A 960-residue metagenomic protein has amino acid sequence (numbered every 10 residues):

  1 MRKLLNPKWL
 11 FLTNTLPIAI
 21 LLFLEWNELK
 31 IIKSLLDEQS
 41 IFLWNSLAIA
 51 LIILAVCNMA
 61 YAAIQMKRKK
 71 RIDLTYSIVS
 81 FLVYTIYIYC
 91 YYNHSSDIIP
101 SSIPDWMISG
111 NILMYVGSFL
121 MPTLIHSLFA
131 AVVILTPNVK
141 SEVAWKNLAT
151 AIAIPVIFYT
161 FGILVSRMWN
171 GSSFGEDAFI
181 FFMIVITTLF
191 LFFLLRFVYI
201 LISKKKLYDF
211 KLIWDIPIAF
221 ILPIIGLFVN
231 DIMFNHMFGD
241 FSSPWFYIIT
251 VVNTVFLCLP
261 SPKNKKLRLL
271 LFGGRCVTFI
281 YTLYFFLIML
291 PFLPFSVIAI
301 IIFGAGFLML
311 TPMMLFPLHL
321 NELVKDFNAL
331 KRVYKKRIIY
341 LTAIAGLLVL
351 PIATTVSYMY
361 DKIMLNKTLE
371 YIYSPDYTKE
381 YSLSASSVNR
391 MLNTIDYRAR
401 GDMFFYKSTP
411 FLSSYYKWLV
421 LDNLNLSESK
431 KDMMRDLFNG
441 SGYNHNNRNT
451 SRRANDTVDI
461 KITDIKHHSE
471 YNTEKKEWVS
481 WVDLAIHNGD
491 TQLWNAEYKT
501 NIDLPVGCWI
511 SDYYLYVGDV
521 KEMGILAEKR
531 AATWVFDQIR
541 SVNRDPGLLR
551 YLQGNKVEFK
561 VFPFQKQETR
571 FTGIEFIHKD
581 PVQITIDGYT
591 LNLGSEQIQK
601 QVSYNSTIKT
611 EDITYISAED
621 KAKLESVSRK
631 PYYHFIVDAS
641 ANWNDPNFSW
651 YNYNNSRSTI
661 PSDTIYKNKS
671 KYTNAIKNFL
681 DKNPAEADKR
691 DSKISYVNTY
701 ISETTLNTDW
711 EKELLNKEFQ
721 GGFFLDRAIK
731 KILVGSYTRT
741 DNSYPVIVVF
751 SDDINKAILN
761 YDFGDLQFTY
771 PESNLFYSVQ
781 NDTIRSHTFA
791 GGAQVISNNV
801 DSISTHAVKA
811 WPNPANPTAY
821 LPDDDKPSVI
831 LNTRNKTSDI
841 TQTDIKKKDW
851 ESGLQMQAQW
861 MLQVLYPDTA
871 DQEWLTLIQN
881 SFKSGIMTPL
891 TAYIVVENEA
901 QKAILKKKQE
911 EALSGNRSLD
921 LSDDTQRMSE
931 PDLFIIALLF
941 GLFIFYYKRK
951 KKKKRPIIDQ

Functional and structural regions predicted by a protein language model:
M1-K3: Short, Lys/Arg-rich, polar N-terminal cytosolic tail immediately upstream of the first transmembrane signal-anchor
L5-I52, M59-M121, L135-I184, D209-T250 (+7 more regions): Exposed acidic/Ser/Thr-rich ligand/metal-binding surfaces
E25-Q39, K70-Y76, P100-S109, S261 (+7 more regions): Subset of Sec-pathway N-terminal targeting signals
F42, D923-I936: Juxtamembrane/start-of-transmembrane alpha-helix segments at the extracytoplasmic/lumenal side of membrane anchors
C57-Y61, T123-I134, L189-I200, V255-L259 (+1 more regions): Membrane-water interface of transmembrane alpha-helices
D512-K556, F562-R629, S797-R927: An acidic, Ser/Thr-enriched
D932-K952: A cross-kingdom C-terminal cell-surface attachment/processing module
K953-Q960: Cytoplasmic C-terminal tails of single-pass
